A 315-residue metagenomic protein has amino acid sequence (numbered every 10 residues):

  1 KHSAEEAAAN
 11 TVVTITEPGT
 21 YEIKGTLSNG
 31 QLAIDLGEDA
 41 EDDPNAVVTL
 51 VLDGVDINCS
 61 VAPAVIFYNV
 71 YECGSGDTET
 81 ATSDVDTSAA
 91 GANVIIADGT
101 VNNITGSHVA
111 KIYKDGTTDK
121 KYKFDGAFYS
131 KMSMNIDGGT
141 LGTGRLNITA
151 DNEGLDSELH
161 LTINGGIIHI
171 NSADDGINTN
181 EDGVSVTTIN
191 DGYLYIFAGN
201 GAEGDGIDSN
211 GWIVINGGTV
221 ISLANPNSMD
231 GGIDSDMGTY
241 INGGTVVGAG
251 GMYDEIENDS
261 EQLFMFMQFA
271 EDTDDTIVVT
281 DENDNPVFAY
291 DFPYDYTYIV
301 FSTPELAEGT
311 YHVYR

Functional and structural regions predicted by a protein language model:
K1-R315: A composition-driven surface/loop motif
